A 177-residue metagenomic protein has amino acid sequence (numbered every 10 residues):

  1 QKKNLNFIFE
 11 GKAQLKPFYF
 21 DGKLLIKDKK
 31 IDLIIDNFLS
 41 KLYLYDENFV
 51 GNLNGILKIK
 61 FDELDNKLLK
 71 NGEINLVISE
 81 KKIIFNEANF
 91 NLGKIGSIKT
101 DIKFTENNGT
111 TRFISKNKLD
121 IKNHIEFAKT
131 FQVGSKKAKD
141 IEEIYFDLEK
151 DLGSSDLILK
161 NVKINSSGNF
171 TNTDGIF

Functional and structural regions predicted by a protein language model:
Q1-F177: Membrane-proximal interfacial segments on either side of biological membranes
